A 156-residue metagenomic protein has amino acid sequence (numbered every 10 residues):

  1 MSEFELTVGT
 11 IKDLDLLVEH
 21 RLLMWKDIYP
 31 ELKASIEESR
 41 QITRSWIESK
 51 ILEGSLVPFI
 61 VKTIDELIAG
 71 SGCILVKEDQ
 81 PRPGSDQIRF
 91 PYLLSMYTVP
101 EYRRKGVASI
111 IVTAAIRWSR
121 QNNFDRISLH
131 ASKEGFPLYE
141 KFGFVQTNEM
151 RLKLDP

Functional and structural regions predicted by a protein language model:
E5-E19: A short beta-loop-alpha structural element at the N-terminal edge of CoA-dependent acyl/N-acetyltransferase catalytic
W25-W46: Conserved GNAT-fold acetyl-CoA-binding loop/helix
S45-I60: A short helix-loop-beta-strand connector motif used in the catalytic cores of GNAT acetyltransferases and, in some
I60, L67-V76, Y92, Y97: Conserved beta-strand in the GNAT
V76-R82, S128-E134, E140, V145-P156: Conserved catalytic-core motifs of GNAT/GCN5-like acyltransferases
G84-P100, L152: Conserved acetyl-CoA binding element of GNAT-fold acetyltransferases
Y102, G106-A114: Conserved acetyl-CoA pyrophosphate-binding loop and the N-cap/start of the following alpha-helix in GNAT-like
V112, S119-A131: Conserved GNAT acetyl-CoA-binding A-motif
